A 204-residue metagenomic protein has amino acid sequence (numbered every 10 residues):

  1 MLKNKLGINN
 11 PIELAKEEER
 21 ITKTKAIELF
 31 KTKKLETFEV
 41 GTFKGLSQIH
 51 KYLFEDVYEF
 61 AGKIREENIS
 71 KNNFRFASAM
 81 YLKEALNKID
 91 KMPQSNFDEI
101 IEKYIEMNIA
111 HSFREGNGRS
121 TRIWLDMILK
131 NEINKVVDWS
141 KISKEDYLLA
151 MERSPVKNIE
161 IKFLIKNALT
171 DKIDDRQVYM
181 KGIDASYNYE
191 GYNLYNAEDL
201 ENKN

Functional and structural regions predicted by a protein language model:
M1-N204: FIC/Doc superfamily catalytic core
